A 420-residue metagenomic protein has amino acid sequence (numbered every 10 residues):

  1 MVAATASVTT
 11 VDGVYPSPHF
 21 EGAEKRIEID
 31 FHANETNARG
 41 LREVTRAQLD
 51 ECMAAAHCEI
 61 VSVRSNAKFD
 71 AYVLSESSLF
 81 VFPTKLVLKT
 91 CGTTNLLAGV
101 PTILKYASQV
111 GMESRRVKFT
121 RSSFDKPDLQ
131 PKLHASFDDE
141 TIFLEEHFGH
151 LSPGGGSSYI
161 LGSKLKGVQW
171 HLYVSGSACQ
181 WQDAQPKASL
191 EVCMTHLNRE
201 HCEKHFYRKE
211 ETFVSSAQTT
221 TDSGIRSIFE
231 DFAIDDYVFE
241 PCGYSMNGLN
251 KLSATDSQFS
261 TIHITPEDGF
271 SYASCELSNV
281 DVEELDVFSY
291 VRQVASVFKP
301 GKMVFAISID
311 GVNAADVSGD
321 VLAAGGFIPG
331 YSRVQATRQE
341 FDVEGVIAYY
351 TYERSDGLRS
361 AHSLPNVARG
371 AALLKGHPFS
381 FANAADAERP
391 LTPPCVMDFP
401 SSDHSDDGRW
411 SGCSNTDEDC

Functional and structural regions predicted by a protein language model:
M1-C420: Polybasic/polar functional segments that serve as interface/processing modules
